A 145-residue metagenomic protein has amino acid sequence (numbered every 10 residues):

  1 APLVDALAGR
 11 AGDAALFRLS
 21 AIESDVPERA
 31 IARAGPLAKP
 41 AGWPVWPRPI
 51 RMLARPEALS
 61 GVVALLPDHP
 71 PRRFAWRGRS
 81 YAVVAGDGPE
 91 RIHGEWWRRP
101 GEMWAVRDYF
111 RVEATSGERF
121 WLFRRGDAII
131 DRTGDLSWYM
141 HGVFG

Functional and structural regions predicted by a protein language model:
A1-G145: Non-catalytic peripheral regions of nucleotide-handling enzymes
